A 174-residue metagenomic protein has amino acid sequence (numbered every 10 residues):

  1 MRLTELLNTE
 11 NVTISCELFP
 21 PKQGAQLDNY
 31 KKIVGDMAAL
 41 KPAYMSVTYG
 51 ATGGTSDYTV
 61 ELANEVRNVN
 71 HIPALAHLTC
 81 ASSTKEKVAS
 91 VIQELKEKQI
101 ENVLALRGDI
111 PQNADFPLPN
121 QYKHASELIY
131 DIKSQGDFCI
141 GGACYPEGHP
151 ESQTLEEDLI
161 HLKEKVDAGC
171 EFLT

Functional and structural regions predicted by a protein language model:
M1-C16, Q23, Y130: N-terminal amphipathic alpha-helix/helix-capping segment at the start of soluble metabolic enzymes
T13-N29, A74-E86, G141-E157: Active-site mouth loops of central-metabolism enzymes
E17, M45, L95, K165 (+1 more regions): Conserved, mostly hydrophobic/aromatic
G24-M37, T59, K85-Q93, Q153-E164: Short, acidic/polar
K41-L62, D109-N120, C170-T174: Glycine-rich, proline-tolerant flexible connector loops at the mouths of alpha/beta enzymes
G53-H77, N120-A143: Alpha-helix-loop-beta-strand connector modules within alpha/beta enzyme cores
C80-E94, P119-K123: Glycine-rich anion/phosphate-binding loops
N102-E151, L155-E157: Conserved anion-binding
